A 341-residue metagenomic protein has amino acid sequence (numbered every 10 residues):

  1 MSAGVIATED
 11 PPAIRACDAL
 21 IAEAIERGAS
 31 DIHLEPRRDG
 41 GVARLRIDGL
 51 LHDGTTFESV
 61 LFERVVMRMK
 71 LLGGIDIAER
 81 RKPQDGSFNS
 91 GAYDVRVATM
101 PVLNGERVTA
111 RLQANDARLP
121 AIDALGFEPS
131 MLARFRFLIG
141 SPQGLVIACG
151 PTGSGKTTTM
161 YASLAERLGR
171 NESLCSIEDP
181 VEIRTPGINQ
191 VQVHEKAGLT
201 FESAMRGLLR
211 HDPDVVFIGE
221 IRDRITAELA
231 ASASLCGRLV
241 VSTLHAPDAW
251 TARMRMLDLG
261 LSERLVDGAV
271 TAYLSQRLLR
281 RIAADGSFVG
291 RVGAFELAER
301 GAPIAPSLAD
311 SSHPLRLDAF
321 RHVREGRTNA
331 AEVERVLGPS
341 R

Functional and structural regions predicted by a protein language model:
S2-R341: Short, flexible helix-loop junctions that flank or precede catalytic/ligand sites
